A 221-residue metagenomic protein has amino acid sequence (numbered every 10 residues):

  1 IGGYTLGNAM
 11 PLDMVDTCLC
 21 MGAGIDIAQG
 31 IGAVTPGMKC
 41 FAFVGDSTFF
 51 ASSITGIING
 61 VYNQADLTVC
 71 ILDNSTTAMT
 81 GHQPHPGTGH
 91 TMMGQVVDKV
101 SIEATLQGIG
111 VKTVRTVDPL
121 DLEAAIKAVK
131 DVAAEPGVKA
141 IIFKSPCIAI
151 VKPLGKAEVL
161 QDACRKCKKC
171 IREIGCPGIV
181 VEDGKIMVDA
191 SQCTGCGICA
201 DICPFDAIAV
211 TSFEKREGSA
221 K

Functional and structural regions predicted by a protein language model:
I1-G7, L120-I126, P146-I148, S219-A220: A glycine-rich phosphate-binding loop feature that marks nucleotide/adenosyl-phosphate handling sites
G2, L72-S75, P119, S145-P146 (+2 more regions): Short, ordered loop/turn segments at secondary-structure junctions
L6-G7, G30-C40, C176-V181, F205 (+1 more regions): Conserved helix-loop functional segments at active or binding sites
N8-I142, K152: Thiamine diphosphate
M14-C18, T91-G94, L160-K166, A190-T194: Short, contiguous acidic/charged loop-to-helix segments that flank catalytic cores in large enzymes
K39, D66, T113-V114, D201 (+2 more regions): N-terminal export/assembly segments and adjacent metallocofactor-ligating motifs of anaerobic energy-metabolism
D131-V181, G218: Glycine/aspartate-rich loop-and-adjacent alpha/beta segment that forms the canonical ThDP
A157, R165-M187, T194, I198-R216: Iron-sulfur cluster-binding cysteine motifs and their immediate structural context in ferredoxin-like electron-transfer
